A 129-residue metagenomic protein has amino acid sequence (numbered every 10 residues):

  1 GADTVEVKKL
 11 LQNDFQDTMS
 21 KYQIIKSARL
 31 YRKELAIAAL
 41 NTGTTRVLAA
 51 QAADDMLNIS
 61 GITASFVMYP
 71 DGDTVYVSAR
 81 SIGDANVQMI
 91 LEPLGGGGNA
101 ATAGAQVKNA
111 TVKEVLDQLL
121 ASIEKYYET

Functional and structural regions predicted by a protein language model:
G1-P93, G98-T129: Hydrophobic helix-and-loop "lid/oligomerization" segment in the mid-to-C-terminal part of catalytic domains
